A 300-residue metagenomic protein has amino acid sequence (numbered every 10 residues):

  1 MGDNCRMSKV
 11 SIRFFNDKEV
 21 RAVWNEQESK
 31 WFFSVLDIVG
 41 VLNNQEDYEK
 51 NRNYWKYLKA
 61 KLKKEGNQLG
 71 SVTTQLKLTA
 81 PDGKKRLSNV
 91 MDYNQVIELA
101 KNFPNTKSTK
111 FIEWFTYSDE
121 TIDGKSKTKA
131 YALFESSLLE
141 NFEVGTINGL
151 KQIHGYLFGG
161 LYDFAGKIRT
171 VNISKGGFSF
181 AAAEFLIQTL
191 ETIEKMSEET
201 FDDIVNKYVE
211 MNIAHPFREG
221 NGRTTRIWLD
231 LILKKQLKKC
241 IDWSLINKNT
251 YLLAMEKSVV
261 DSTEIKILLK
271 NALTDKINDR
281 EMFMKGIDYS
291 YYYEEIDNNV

Functional and structural regions predicted by a protein language model:
M1-S8, E294-V300: Intrinsically disordered, low-complexity and often Lys/Arg-enriched segments
G2-D119: An anion-engaging/catalytic patch
K101-V300: FIC/Doc superfamily catalytic core
